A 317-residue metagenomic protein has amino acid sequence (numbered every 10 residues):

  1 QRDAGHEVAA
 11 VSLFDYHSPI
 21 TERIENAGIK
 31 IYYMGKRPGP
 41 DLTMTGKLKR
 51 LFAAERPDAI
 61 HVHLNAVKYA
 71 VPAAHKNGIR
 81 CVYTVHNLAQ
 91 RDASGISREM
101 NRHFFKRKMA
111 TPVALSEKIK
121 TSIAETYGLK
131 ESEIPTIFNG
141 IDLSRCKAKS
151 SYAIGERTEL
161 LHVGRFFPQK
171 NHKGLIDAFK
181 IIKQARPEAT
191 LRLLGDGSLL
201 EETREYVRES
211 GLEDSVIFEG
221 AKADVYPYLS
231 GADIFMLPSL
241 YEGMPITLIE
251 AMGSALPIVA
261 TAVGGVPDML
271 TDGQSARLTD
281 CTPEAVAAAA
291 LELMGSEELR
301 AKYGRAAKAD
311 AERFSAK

Functional and structural regions predicted by a protein language model:
V11-S12, P257-A260, L270: Short hydrophobic beta-strand element within catalytic cores of glycosyltransferases and related nucleotide-activated
V62-K68, V85: Short His-centered aromatic/hydrophobic patch
K118, G140: Carbohydrate-associated surface elements
A153-F179: Conserved donor-binding/catalytic core segment of Leloir-type glycosyltransferases
R204-G220: Nucleotide-activated donor-binding/catalytic signature segment of Leloir-type glycosyltransferases, i.e., the conserved
A221, L240: Aromatic "clamp/platform" in nucleotide-sugar-dependent glycosyltransferases that forms part of the donor/acceptor
T271-G273, R277-P283, E292-E297: Conserved acidic donor-binding segment of nucleotide-sugar-dependent glycosyltransferases
A285, E292, L299-R313: A short, well-ordered alpha-helix in the C-terminal region of glycosyltransferases
